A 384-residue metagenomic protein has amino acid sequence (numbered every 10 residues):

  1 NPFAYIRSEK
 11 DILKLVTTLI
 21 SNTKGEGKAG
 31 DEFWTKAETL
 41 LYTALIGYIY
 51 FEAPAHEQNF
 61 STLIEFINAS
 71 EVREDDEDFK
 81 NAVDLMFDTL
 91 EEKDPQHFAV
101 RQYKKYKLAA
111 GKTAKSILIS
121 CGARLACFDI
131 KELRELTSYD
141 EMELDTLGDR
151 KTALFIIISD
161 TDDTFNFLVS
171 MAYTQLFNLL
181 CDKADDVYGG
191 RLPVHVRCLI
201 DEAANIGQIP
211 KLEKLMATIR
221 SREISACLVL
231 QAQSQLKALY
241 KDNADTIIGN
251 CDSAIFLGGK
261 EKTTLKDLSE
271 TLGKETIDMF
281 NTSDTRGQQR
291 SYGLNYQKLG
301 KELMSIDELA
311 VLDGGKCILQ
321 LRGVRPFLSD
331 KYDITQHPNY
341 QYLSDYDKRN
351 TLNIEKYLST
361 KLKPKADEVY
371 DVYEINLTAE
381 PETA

Functional and structural regions predicted by a protein language model:
N1-I224, L239, A244, G249 (+3 more regions): P-loop NTPase motor domains
M216-I318: Conserved ATP-driven motor cores of ASCE-family P-loop NTPases powering translocation/secretion/packaging/pilus
D333: Short, surface-exposed polybasic-aromatic patches that bind anionic ligands, especially phosphate groups
